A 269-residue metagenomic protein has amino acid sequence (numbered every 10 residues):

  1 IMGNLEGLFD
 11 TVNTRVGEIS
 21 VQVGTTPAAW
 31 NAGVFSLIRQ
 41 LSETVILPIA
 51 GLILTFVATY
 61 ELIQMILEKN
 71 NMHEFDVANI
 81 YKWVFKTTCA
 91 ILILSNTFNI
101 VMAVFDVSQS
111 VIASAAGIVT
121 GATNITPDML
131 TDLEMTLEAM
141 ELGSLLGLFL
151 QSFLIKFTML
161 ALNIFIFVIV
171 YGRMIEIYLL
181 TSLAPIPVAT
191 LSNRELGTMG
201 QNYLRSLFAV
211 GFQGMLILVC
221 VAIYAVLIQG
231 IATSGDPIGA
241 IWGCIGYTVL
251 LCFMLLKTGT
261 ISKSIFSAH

Functional and structural regions predicted by a protein language model:
I1-I53: Binding/recognition "hotspot" determinant
I1-M2, Q22-L37, A90-A103, F149-M159 (+1 more regions): Hydrophobic alpha-helical transmembrane segments
I1-N4, F75-I93, T97, G200-A209: Alpha-helical transmembrane segments and their helix-start/interface "positive-inside/aromatic belt" motifs in integral
G51, T55-L67, I217-A232: Juxtamembrane "helix exit" motif at the C-terminal ends of alpha-helical transmembrane segments in multi-pass membrane
I53-C89, L183-G197: Hydrophobic transmembrane alpha-helix segments characteristic of membrane transport and insertion machinery
T88-L183, I217, V221-F266: Non-cytosolic segments of integral membrane proteins
V188-R205, A232-T233, K263-I265: Alpha-helical transmembrane segments
S206-L218: Alpha-helical transmembrane segments of multi-pass membrane proteins
